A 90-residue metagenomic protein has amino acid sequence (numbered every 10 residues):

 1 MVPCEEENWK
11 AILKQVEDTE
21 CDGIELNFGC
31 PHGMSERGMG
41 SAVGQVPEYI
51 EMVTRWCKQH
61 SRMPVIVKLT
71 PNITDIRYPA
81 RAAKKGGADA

Functional and structural regions predicted by a protein language model:
M1: Glycine-rich, N-terminal phosphate-binding loop and its surrounding beta-alpha-beta segment
C4-A90: Alpha/beta enzyme core
